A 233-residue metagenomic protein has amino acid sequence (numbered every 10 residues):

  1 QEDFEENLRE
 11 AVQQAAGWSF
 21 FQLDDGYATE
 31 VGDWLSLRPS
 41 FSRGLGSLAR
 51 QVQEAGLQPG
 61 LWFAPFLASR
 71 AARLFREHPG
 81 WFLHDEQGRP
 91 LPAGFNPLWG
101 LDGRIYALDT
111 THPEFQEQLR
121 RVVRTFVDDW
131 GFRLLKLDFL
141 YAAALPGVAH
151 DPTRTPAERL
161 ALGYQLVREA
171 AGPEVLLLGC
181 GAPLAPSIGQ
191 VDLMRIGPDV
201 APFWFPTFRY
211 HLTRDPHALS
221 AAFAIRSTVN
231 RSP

Functional and structural regions predicted by a protein language model:
E2-N7, T155, Q190, R231: General structural signal for secondary-structure boundaries
E2-R124, W130-L134, L140-P152: Aromatic-lined carbohydrate-binding/catalytic grooves of carbohydrate-active enzymes
S40, G44, D151-T155, A201-T213: Alpha-helix capping and helix-coil boundary motifs
R43-V52, T155-V175: Alpha-helix-loop-beta-strand connector modules within alpha/beta enzyme cores
R76-E117, L162-P233: Glycan-recognition surfaces
D138-L140, G181-A182: Short, well-ordered beta-to-alpha junction loops that form the rim of enzyme active sites and present histidine/acidic
G147-A157, V191-D192: Short glycine/threonine-rich loop-to-helix capping motif typified by GTGT followed within a few residues by an Asp-Pro
